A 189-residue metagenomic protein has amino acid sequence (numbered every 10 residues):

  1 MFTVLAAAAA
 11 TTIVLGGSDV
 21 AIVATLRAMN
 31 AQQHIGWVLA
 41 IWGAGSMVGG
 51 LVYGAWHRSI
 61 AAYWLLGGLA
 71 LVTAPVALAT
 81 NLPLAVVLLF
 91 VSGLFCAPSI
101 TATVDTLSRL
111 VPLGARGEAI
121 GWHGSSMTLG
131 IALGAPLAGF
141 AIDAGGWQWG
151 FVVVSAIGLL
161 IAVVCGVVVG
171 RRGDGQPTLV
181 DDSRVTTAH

Functional and structural regions predicted by a protein language model:
M1-L39: Helix-loop boundary and gating motifs at the non-cytosolic
A9, A40, A44, G121-L129: Transmembrane alpha-helical cores of Major Facilitator Superfamily
I22, P98-V111: Intracellular juxtamembrane helix-capping segments at the cytosolic ends of symmetry-related transmembrane helices
V48-A61, I142: Helix-to-loop junctions at the C-terminal end of transmembrane segments in multipass secondary transporters
A62-I100: C-terminal transmembrane helical hairpin of 12-TM major facilitator-type secondary transporters
A115-G145: A late C-terminal transmembrane helix in Major Facilitator Superfamily
F140-G158: A membrane-interface helix-boundary motif in multi-pass transporters
S155-H189: Multi-pass alpha-helical transporter architecture, strongest for 12-TM Major Facilitator/SLC carriers used
